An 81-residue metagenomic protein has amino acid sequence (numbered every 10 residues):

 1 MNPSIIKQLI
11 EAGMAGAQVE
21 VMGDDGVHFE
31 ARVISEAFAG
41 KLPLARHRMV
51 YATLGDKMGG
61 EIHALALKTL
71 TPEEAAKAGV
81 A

Functional and structural regions predicted by a protein language model:
M1-G26: N-terminal first-folded block
M1-I5, G26-P43, Y51-D56, H63-A64: Conserved N-terminal glycine/acidic-rich loop preference
I10, M49-Y51: Sequence-pattern detector for short linear motifs and compositional/periodic biases rather than a specific fold
M22, R32-I34, K68-L70: Solvent-exposed beta-strand sheet faces enriched in polar/charged residues
Y51-A81: C-terminal structural segments of small proteins and small subunits
